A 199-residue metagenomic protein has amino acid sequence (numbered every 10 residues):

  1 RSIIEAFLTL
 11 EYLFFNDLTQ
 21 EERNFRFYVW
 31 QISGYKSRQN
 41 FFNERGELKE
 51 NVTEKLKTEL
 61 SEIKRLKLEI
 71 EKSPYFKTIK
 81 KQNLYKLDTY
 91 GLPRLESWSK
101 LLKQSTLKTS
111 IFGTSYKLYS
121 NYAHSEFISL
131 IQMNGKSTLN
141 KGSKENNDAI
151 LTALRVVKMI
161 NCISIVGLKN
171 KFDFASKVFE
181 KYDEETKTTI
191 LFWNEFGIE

Functional and structural regions predicted by a protein language model:
R1-F41: Long, hydrophobic, well-ordered secondary-structure blocks that form the structural core and pocket-lining surfaces
W30-E199: Secondary-shell segments that build the walls of catalytic and ion/ligand-binding clefts
